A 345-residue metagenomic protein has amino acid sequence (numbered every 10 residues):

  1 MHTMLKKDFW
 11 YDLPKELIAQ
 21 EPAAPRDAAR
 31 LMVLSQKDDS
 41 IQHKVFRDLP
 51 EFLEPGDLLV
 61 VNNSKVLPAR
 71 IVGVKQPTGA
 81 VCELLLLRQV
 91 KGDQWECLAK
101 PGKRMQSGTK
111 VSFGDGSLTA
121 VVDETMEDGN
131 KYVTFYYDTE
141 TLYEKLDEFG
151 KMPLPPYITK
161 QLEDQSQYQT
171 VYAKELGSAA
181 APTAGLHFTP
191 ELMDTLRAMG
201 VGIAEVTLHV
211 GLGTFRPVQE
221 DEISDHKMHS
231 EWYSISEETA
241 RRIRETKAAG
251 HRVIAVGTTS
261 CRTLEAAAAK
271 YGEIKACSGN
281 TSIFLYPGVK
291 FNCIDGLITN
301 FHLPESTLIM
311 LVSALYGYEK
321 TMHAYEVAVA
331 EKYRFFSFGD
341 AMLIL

Functional and structural regions predicted by a protein language model:
H2-L345: Surface-exposed, charge/polar-rich loops and edge strands
